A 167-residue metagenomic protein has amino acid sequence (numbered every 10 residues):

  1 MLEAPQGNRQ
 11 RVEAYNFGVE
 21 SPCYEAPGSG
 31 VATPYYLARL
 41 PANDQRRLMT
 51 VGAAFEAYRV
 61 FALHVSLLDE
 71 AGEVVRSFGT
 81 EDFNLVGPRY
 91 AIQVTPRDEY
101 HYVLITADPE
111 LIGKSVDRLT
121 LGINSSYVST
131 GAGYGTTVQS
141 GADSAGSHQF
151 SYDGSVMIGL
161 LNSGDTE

Functional and structural regions predicted by a protein language model:
M1-Y15: Predominantly extracellular/luminal regions of secreted and cell-surface proteins, especially disulfide-bonded
G18-N43: Non-catalytic, beta-strand-enriched accessory regions in extracellular/secretory proteins and membrane protein
Y36-A38, G87-P96: Exposed aromatic-hydrophobic patches
D44-T50, V94-D117: Noncatalytic modules at the cell exterior or secretory-pathway interfaces, chiefly beta-strand-rich lectin/adhesion
A57-H64: Short coil-to-beta strand junction motifs in C2/discoidin
D69-A71: Solvent-exposed strand-loop boundary residues in beta-sheet-rich modules
R76-N84: Solvent-exposed serine/threonine-rich low-complexity stretches and specific carbohydrate-binding patches
D108-V128, S140-E167: Edge beta-strands of jelly-roll/beta-sandwich modules across compartments, strongly enriched in secreted/luminal
